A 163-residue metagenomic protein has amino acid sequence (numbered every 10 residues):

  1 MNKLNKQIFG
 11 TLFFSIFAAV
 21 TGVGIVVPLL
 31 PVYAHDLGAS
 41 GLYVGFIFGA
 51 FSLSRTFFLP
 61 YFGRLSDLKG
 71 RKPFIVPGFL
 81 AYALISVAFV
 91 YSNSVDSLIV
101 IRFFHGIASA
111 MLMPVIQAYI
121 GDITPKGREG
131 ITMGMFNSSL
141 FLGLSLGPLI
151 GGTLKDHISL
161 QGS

Functional and structural regions predicted by a protein language model:
N5-P28: Pair of pore-lining "gating" transmembrane helices in MFS-fold secondary transporters
L29-G38: Membrane-interface helix caps of multi-pass secondary transporters
S40-F48, M133: Juxtamembrane helix-start elements in MFS-like secondary transporters
S52-P60, L144-S145: Residue-level signature of mid-helix packing/kink "hotspots" within the transmembrane helices of 12-pass Major
F57-N93: Conserved MFS/SLC helix-loop-helix module at the cytosolic interface between two early adjacent transmembrane helices
I85, D96-F104: Paired small-residue
I101-L140: Cytoplasmic helix-loop-helix junction between adjacent transmembrane helices in 12-TM secondary transporters
F136-S163: Helix-loop-helix hairpin linking two adjacent transmembrane segments in secondary transporters
